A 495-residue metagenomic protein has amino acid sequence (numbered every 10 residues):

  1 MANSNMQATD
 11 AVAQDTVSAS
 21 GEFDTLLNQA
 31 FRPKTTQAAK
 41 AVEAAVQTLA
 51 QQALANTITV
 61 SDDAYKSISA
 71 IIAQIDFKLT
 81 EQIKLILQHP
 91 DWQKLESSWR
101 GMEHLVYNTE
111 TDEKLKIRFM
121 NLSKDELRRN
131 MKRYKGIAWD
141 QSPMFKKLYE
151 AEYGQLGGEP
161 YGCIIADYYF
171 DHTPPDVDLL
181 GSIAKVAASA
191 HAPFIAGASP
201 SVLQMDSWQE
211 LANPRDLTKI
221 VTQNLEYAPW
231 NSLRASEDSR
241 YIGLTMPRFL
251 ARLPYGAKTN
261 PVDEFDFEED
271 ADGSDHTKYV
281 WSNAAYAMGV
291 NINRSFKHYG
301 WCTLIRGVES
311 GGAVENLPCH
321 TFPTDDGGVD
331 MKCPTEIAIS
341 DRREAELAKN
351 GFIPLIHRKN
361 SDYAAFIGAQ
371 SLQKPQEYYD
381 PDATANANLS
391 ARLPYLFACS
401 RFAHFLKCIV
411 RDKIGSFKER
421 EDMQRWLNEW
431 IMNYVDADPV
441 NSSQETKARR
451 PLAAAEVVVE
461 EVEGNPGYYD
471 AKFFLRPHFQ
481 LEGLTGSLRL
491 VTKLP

Functional and structural regions predicted by a protein language model:
A2-D125, N130-K132: N-terminal-proximal low-complexity accessory segments that begin disordered and transition into the first
K78, Q82, S98-L105, V186 (+3 more regions): Generic, well-ordered alpha-helical scaffold segments in large soluble proteins
S97-M102, E113-K124, P439-V462: Long, charged, glycine-rich C-terminal linkers/tails
W99-R118, R128-G158, P175-A184: Core mixed alpha/beta domains of very large multi-subunit molecular machines
E152-P334: Extended, regular secondary-structure scaffolds
D266-W426: Long, contiguous, structured domain-core segments that constitute the functional module of a protein
D422-S442, T446-A448: Short, hydrophobic/π-rich interface segment
E456-P495: C-terminal edge-of-domain segments
